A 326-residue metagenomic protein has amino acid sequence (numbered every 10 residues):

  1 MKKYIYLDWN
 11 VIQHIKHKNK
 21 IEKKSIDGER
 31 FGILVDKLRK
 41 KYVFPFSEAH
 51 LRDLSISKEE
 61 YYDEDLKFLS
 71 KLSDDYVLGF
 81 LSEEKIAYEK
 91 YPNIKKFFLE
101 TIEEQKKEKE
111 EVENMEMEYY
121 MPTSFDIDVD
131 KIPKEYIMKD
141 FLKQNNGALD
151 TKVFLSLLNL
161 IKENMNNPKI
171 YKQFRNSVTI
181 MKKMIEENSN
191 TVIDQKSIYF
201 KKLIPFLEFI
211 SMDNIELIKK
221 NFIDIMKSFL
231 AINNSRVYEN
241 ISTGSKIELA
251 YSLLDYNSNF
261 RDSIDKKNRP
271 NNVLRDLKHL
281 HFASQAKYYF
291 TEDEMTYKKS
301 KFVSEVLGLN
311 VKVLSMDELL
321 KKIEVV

Functional and structural regions predicted by a protein language model:
K2-Q285, M295-V326: Active-site-proximal, substrate-binding regions of enzyme catalytic domains and RNA-binding/basic surfaces
E292: Conserved residues at the C-terminal ends of beta-strands
